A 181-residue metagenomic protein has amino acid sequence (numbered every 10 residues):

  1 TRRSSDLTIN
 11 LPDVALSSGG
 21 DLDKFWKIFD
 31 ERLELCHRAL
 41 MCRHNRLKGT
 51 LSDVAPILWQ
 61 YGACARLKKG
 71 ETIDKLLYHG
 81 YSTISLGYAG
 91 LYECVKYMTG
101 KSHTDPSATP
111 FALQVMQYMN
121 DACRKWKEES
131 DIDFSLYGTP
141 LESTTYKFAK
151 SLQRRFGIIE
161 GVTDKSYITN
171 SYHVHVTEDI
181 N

Functional and structural regions predicted by a protein language model:
A15-K27, Y97-T109, W126: Inter-helical turn/loop segments and adjacent helix faces that build the functional surface of alpha-helical bundle
D21-N45, S107: Alpha/propeptide regions of enzymes that mature by internal proteolysis
D30, T104-C123: Short secondary-structure subsegments characteristic of cysteine-rich extracellular domains
R46, K75, M98-T104, A122-D133 (+1 more regions): Secondary-structure transition/capping motifs at alpha-helix termini and the adjoining loop/turn into the next element
G49-I73, Q114, I132-F148: A glycine-rich phosphate-binding loop feature that marks nucleotide/adenosyl-phosphate handling sites
W59-A63, K75-G87, A108-F111, V115: Secondary-structure capping and boundary motifs in well-ordered enzyme cores
T145-Y146, L152-N181: Catalytic alpha/beta core of large soluble enzyme barrels
